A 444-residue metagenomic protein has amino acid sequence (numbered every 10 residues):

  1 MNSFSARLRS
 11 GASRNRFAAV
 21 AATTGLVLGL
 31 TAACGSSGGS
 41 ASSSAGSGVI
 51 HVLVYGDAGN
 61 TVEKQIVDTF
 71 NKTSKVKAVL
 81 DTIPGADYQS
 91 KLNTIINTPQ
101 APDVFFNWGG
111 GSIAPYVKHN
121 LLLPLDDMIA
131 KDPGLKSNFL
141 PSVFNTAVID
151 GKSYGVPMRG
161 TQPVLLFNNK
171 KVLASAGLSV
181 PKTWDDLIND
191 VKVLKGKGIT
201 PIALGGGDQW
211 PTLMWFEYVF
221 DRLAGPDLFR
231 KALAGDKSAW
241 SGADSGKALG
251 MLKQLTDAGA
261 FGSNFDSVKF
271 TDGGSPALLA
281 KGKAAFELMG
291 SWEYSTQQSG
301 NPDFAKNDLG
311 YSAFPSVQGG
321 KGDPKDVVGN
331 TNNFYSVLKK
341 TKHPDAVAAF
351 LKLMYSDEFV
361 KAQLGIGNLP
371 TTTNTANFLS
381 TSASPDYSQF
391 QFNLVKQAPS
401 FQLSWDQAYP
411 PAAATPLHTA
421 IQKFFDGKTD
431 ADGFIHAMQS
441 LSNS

Functional and structural regions predicted by a protein language model:
N2-A114, H119, K131-G134, A362 (+2 more regions): Conserved N-terminal structural module of periplasmic/extracytoplasmic solute-binding proteins
T82-K91, G110-G111, W184-N189, F265-A280: Short helix-initiation/N-cap motifs at beta->coil->alpha
G110-V164, I188: Hinge/lid segment of periplasmic solute-binding proteins
D126-F139, G206, L223-K247, G300-F304 (+3 more regions): Short, solvent-exposed loop/beta-turn-alpha elements that line the ligand-binding surface or hinge of extracytoplasmic
Y154-M158, V164, I188-S241: Extracytoplasmic/periplasmic solute-binding protein
V193, A234-D266: Glycine-centered hinge/linker elements that transmit conformational signals in sensory and ligand-binding systems
A258-F261, N301-I366: Extracytoplasmic/periplasmic substrate-recognition and gating elements
L369-A376, S388-S442: C-terminal capping/gating helix-and-loop segments adjacent to ligand/active sites or protein-protein/ligand interfaces
